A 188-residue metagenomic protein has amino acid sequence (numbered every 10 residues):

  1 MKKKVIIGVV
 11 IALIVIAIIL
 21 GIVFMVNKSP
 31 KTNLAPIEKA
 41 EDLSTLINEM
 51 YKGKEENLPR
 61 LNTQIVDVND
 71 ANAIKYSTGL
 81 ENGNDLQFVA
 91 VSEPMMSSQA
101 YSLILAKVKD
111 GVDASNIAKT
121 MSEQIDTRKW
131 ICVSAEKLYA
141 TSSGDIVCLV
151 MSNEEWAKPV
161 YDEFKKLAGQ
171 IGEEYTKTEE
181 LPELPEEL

Functional and structural regions predicted by a protein language model:
K2-S102, V108-L188: Soluble, non-membrane globular domain cores that form compact, hydrophobic packing and curved binding surfaces
